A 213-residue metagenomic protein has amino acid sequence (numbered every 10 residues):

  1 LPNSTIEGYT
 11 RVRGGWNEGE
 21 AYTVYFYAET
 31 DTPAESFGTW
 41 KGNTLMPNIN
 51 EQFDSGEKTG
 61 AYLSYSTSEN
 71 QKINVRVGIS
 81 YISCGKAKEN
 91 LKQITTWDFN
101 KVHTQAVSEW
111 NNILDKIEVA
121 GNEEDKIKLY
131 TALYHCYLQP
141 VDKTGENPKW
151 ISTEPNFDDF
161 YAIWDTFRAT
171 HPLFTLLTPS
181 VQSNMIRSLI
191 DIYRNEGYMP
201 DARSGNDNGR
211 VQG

Functional and structural regions predicted by a protein language model:
L1-F160, D191: Beta-sandwich/jelly-roll carbohydrate-recognition scaffolds of carbohydrate-active enzymes
Y161-T166, T170-G213: Aromatic-rich carbohydrate-recognition surfaces in CAZymes
